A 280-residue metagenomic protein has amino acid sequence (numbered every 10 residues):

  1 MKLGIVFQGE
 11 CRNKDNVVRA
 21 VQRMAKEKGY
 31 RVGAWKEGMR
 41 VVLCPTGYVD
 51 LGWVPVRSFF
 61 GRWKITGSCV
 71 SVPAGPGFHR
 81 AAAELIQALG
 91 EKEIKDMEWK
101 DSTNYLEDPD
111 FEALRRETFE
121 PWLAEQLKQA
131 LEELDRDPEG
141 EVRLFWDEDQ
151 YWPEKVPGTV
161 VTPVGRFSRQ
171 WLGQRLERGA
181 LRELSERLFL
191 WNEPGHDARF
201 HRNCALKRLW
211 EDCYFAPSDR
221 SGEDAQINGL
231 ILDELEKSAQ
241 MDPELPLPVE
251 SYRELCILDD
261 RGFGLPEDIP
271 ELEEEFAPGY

Functional and structural regions predicted by a protein language model:
M1-Y280: Acidic (Asp/Glu-rich) sequence patches and key acidic residues that form negatively charged surfaces used
